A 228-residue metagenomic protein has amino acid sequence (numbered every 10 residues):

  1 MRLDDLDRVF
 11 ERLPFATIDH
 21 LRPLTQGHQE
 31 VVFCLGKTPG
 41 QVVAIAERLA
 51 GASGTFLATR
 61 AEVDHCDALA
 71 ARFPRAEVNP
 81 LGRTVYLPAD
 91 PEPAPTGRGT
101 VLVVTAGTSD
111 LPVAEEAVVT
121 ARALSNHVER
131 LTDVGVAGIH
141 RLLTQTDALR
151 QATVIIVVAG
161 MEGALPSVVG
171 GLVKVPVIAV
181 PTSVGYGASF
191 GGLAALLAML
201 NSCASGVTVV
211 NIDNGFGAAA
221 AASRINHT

Functional and structural regions predicted by a protein language model:
M1-R72, A76: Long amphipathic alpha-helical segments
T38, I45-G51, V63-H65, P74-A76 (+5 more regions): N-terminal loops that bind phosphate or other acidic moieties and the adjacent beta-alpha structural core
G40-V42, D110-E115, I139-H140, A159-V169 (+2 more regions): Short glycine/serine/threonine-rich phosphate/pyrophosphate-binding segments that cradle anionic phosphate groups
T84-D90, H127-A148, L193-A194, V210-N211: Glycine-rich oxoanion-binding loops at beta->alpha junctions
T96-G138: Glycine-rich phosphate/diphosphate-binding loop of Rossmann-like nucleotide-binding domains
T105, T146-R150, V154, T182-T228: C-terminal binding/interaction regions
T144-T182: Glycine-rich phosphate-binding loop
